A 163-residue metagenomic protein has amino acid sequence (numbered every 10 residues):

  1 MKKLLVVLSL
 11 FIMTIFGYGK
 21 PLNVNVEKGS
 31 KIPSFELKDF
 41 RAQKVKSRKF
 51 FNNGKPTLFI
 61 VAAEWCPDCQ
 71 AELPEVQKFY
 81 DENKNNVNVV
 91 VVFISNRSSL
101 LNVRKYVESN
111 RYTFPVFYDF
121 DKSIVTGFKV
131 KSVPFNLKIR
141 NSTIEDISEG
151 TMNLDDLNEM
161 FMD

Functional and structural regions predicted by a protein language model:
M1-K38, D146-I147: N-terminal targeting signals for export/organelle localization
E36-P56: A short beta-strand-turn-helix
G54-T57, A62-W65, S132: Short pre-active-site segment immediately N-terminal to redox-active cysteine/selenocysteine motifs in thiol-based
V61-K78: Conserved redox-active cysteine motifs that mediate thiol-disulfide chemistry, especially di-cysteine Cys-X(1-2)-Cys
V87-L100, F114-D121: Thiol-based oxidoreductase modules, predominantly thioredoxin-like and allied folds used for disulfide exchange
L101-Y106: Short alpha-helix adjacent to the SAM-binding motif of class I
V107-I139: Short, internal strand/loop/helix patches that form the active-site neighborhood or redox-interaction surface
K138-D163: Thiol-/selenol-based redox modules, centered on thioredoxin-like and closely related oxidoreductase domains
